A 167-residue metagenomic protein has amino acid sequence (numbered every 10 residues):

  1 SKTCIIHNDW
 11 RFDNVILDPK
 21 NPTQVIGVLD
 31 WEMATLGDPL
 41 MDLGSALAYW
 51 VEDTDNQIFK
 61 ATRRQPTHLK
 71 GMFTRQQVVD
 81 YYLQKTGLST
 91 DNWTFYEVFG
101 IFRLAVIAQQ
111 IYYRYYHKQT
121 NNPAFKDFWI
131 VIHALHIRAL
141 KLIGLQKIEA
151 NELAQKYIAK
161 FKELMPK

Functional and structural regions predicted by a protein language model:
S1-M41, S45-L47: Active-site acidic catalytic loop and adjacent metal/ATP-binding pocket of ATP-dependent phosphoryl transfer enzymes
K2, T74, N92: Conserved acidic
C4, I16-I26, G87-T90, K147-K167: Conserved NTP-binding catalytic cores of kinases and kinase-like/nucleotidyltransferase enzymes across multiple kinase
T35, T67-K70, A124-D127: Pocket-edge positions in alpha/beta enzyme catalytic cores
M41-T86, G100-K118: Active-site activation/catalytic loop segments of kinase-like enzymes and analogous catalytic loops in related
S89-G100: All-alpha amphipathic helical-bundle segments outside canonical DNA-binding/catalytic cores that form hydrophobic
V106, Q110, R114-K167: Regulatory N- and C-terminal appendages and interdomain linkers associated with kinase/kinase-like NTP transferase
